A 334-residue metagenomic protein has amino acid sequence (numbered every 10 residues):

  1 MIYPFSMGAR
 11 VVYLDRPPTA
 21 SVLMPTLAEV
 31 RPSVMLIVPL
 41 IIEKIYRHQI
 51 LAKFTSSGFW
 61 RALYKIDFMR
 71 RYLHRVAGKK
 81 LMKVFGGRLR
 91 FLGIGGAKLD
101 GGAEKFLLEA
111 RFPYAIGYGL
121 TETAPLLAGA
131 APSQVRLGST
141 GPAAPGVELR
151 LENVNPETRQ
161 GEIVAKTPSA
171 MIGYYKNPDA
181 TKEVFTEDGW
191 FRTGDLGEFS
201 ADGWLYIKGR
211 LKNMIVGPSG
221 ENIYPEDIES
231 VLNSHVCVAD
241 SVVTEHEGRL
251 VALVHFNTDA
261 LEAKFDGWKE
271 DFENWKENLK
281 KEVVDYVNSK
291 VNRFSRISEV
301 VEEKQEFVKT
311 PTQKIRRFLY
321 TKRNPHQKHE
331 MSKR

Functional and structural regions predicted by a protein language model:
M1-K79, R88: Conserved AMP-binding/adenylation subdomain of ANL enzymes
G8, D195, R317: Active-site-proximal glycine-rich helix-loop-beta segment
V11, M35, Y72-L205, L211-M214 (+1 more regions): Conserved AMP-binding/adenylate-forming
T158-R159, S200, Y206, I223 (+2 more regions): Generic structural signal for well-ordered beta-strand positions
T167, G173, L196-R293: AMP-binding/adenylate-forming catalytic core of the ANL superfamily
D240-G248, E282-R334: Conserved C-terminal "lid"/linker of ANL adenylate-forming enzymes
